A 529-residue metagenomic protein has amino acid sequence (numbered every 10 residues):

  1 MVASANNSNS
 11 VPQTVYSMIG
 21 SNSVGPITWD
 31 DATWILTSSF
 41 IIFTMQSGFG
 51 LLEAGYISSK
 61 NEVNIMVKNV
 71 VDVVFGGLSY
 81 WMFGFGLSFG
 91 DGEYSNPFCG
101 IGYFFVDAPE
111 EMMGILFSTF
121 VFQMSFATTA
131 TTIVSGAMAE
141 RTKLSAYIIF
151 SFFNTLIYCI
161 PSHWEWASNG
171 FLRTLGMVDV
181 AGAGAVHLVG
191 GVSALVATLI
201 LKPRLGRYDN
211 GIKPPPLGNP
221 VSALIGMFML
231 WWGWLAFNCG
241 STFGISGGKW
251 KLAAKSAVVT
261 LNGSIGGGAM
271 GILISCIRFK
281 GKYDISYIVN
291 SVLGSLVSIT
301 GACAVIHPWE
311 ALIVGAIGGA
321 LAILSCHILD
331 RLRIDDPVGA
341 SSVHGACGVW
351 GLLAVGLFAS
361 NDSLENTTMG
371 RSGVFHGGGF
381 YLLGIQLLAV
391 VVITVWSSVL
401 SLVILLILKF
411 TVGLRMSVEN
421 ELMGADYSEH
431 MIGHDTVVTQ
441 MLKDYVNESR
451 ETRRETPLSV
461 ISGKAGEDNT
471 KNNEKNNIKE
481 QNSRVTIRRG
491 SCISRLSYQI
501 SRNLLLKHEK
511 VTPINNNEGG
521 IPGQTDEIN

Functional and structural regions predicted by a protein language model:
V2-N469, K479-E480, R484-L505, D526-N529: Glycine- and aromatic-enriched membrane alpha-helices
S8, N472-N476, N516-I521: Intrinsically disordered, low-complexity regions enriched in glycine and serine
H508-I528: Extreme C-terminal disordered tails of eukaryotic proteins encode short linear targeting/docking signals used
